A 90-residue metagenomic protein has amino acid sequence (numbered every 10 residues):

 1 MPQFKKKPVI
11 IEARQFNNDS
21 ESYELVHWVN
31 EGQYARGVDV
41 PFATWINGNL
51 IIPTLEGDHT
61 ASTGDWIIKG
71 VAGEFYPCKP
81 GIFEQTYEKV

Functional and structural regions predicted by a protein language model:
M1-T54: N-terminal domain-onset segments
T54-V90: Short, compact, well-ordered microdomains
